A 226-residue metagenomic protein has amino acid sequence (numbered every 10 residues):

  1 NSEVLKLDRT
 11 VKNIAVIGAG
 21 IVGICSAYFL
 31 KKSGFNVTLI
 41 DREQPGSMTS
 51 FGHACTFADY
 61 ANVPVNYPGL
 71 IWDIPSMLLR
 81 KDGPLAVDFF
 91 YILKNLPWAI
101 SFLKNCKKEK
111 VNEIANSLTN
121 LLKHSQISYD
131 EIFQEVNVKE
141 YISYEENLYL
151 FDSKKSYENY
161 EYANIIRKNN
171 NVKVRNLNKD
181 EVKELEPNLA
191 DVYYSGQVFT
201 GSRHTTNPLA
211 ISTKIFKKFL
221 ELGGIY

Functional and structural regions predicted by a protein language model:
N1-K12: A short, basic/flexible loop-to-alpha-helix module at the beginning of a structural domain
K12-L39: N-terminal Rossmann-like FAD-binding beta1-loop-alpha1 element of flavoenzymes
K32-G52: Glycine-rich FAD pyrophosphate-binding loop
F35, V172, G224: Short phosphate-binding/catalytic loops that engage adenosine nucleotides
G52-T119, E140: Glycine-rich active-site loop/strand segments that organize a redox cofactor
L96-K217: Rossmann-like flavin
L220-Y226: A conserved beta-strand/loop element that lines the FAD pocket in flavoprotein oxidoreductases
